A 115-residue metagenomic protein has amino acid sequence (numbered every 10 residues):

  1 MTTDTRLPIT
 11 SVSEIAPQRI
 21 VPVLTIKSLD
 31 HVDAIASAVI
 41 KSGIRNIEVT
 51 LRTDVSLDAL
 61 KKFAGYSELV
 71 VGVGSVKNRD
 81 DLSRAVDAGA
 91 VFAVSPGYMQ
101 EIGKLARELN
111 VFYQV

Functional and structural regions predicted by a protein language model:
M1-A88, E108: Conserved N-terminal beta1-alpha1 strand-loop-helix module at the mouth
N78-V115: Helix-adjacent hinge/juxtasegments
